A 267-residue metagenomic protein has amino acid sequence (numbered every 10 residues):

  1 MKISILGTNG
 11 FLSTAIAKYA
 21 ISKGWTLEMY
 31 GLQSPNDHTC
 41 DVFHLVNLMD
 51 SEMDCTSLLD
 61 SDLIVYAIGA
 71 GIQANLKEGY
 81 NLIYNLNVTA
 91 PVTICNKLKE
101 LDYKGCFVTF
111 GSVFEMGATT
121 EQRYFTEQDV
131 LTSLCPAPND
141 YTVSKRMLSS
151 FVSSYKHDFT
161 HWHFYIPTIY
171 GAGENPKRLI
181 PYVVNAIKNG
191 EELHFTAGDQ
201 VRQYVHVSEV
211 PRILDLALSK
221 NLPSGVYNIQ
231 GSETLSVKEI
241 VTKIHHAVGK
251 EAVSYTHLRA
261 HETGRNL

Functional and structural regions predicted by a protein language model:
L6, T168-G173, F195-V201, Y227-L235 (+1 more regions): Glycine-rich Rossmann NAD(P)(H)-binding loop
L6-Y19: N-terminal Rossmann NAD(P)H-binding glycine-rich loop of SDR-like oxidoreductase domains
L48-L86: NAD(P)H-binding glycine-rich loop region in Rossmannoid oxidoreductase-like domains and their noncatalytic homologs
T93-P138: Conserved Rossmann-fold NAD(P)-dependent oxidoreductase catalytic core, especially the SDR/UDP-sugar
D140, S144: Active-site helix of classical SDR
R146, S150-R202, V207-P211, I244-H245: NAD(P)-dependent short-chain dehydrogenase/reductase
T256-G264: Conserved small/polar residues in nucleotide/adenosyl-binding loops
